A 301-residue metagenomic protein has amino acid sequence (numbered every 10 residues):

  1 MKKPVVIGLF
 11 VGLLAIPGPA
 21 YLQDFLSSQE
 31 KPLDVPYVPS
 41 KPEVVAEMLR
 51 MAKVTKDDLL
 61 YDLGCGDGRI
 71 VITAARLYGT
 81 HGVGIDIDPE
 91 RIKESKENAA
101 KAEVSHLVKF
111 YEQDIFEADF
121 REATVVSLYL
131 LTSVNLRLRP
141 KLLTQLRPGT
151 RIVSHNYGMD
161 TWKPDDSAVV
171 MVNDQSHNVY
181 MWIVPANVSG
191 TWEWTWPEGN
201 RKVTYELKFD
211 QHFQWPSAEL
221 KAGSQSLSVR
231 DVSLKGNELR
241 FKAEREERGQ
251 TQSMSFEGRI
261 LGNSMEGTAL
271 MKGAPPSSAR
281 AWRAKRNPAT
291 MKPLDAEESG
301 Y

Functional and structural regions predicted by a protein language model:
Q29-P39: Class I SAM-dependent methyltransferase Rossmann-like catalytic core, especially the SAM/SAH-binding loop
P39-D57: Conserved alpha-helix/loop element of class I SAM-dependent methyltransferases that forms part of the SAM/SAH-binding
D57-G66: Conserved class I S-adenosyl-L-methionine
G68-I72: Glycine-rich SAM-binding Motif I of class I
H81-D86: Conserved SAM-binding motif I beta-strand of class I
P89-E122: S-adenosyl-L-methionine
N135-S189: C-terminal substrate-binding/active-site "lid" region of AdoMet-derived donor-dependent transferases
V188-L261, E266-T290, A296-Y301: Central antiparallel beta-sheet cores of small beta-barrel/beta-sandwich binding domains
